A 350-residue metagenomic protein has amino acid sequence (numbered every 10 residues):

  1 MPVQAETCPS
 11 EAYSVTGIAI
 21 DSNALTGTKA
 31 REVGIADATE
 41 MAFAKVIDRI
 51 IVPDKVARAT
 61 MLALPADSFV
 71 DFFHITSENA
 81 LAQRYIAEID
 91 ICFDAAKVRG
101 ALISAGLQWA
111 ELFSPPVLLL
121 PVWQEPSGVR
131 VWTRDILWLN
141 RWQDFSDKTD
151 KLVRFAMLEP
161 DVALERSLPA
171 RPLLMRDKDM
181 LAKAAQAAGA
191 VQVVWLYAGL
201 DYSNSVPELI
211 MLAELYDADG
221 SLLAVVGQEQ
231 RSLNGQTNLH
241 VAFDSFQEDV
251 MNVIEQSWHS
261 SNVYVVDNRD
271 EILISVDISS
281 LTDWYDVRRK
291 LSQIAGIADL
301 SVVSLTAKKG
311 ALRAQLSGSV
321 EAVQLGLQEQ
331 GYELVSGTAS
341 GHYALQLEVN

Functional and structural regions predicted by a protein language model:
C8, S14-G17, A188-L239, A322 (+1 more regions): Amphipathic beta-strand/beta-sheet edge segments enriched in Tyr/Trp
I18-L62, M180, N238-D249, V253 (+1 more regions): Short, well-ordered alpha-helical segments
I35-R58, P115, P121-D179, V287 (+3 more regions): N-terminal segment of the mature soluble domain
I51, K55-P121, V131-L137, L174: Signal peptide-directed extracytoplasmic domains
D67-S77, E159, P172-E208, L212-E214 (+1 more regions): A short, hydrophobic beta-strand-centered structural micro-motif
I86-P121, D219-S221, V225-R269: Pro/Ala/Gly-rich low-complexity, hydrophilic intrinsically disordered segments
D219-Q236, S245-D249, D270-N350: C-terminal soluble interaction/assembly domains
